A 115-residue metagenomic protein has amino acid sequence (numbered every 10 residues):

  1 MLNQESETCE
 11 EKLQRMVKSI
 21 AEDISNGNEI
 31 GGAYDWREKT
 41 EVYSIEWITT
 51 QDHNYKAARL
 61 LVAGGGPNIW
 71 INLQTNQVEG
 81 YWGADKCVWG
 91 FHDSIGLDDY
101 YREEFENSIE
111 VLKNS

Functional and structural regions predicted by a protein language model:
M1-S115: Acidic interaction surfaces
